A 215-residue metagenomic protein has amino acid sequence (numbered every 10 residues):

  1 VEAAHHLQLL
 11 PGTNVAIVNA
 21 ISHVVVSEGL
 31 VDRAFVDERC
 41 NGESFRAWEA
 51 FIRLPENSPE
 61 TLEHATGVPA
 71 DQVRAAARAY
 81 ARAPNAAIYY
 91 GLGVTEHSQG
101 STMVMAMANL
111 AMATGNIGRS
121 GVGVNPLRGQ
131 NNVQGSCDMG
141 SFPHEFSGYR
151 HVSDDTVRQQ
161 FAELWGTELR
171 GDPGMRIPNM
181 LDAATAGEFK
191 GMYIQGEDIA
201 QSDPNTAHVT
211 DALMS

Functional and structural regions predicted by a protein language model:
V1-N131, R158-S215: Cofactor-pocket helix-loop regions in the catalytic cores of large enzyme subunits
Q134-F142, Q160: Long, low-complexity segments enriched in small/aliphatic residues
G140-V152: Acidic, Ser/Thr-rich peripheral helices and adjacent loops at domain boundaries
H151, T156-Q159: Extended, highly charged linker/hinge segments and catalytic-adjacent loops that couple domains and form adaptable
